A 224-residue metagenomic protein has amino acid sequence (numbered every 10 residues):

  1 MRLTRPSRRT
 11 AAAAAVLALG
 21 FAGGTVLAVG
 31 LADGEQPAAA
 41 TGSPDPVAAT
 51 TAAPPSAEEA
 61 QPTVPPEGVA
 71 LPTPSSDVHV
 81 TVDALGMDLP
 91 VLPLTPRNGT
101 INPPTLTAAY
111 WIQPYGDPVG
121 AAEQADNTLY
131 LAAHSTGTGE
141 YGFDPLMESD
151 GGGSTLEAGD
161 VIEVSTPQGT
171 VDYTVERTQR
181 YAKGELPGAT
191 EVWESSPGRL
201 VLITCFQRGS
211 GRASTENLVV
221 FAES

Functional and structural regions predicted by a protein language model:
M1-A18: N-terminal export and membrane-targeting signals
A13-T25, G30-L31: Small-residue hotspots
V26-A158, T166, R177-S224: Solvent-exposed, non-transmembrane regions of membrane-associated and secreted proteins
P167-V171: Short, charged beta-turn/beta-strand-edge "cap" motif at the junction between a beta-strand and an adjacent loop
